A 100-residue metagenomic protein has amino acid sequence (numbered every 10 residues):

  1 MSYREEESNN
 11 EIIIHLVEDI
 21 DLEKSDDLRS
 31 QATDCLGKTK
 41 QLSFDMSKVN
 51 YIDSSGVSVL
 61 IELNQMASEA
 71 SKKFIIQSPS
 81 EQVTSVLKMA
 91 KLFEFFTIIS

Functional and structural regions predicted by a protein language model:
M1: Change "...and in nucleic-acid phosphodiester-cleaving endonucleases..." to "...and in nucleic-acid processing enzymes
R4-R29, S47: STAS-typified acidic loop motif
L22-F95: Amphipathic alpha-helical interaction surfaces in cytosolic regulatory modules
T97-S100: Short acidic-hydrophobic, aromatic-tinged amphipathic segments that line or gate anion-handling sites
